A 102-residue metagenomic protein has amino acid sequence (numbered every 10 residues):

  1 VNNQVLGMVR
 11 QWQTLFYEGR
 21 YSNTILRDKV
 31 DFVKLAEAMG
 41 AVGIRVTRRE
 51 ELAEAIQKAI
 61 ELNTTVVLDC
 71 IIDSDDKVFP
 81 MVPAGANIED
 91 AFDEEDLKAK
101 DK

Functional and structural regions predicted by a protein language model:
V1-K102: Thiamine diphosphate
